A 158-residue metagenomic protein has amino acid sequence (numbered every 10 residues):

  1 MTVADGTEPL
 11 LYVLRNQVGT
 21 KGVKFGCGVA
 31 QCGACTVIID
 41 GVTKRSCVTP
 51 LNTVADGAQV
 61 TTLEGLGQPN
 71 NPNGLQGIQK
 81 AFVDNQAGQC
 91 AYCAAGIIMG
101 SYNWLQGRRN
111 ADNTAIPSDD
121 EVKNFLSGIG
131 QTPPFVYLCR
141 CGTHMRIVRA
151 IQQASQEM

Functional and structural regions predicted by a protein language model:
M1-M158: Signature of N-terminal electron-transfer/Fe-S-associated modules in redox systems
